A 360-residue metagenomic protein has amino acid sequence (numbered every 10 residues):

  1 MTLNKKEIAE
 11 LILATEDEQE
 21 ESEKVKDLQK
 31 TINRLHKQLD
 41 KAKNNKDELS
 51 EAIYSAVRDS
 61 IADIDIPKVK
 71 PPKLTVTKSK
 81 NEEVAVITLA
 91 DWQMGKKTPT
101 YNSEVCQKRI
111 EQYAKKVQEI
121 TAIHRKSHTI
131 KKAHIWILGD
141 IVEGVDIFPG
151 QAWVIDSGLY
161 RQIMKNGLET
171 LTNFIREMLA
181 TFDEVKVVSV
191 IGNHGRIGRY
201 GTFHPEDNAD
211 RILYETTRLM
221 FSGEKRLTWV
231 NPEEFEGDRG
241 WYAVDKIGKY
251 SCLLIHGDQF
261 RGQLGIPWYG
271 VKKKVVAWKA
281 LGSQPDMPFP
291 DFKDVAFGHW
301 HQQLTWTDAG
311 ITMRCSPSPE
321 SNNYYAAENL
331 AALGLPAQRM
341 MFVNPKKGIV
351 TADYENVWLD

Functional and structural regions predicted by a protein language model:
M1-S127, N344-P345: Basic, amphipathic N-terminal segments that precede the first structured/catalytic domain
P72-W92, S103-M220: Core catalytic region of metal-dependent phosphoesterases/phosphodiesterases, especially metallo-beta-lactamase-like
S79-N81, S127-I130, K246, P285-D291: Flexible, charged surface loops at secondary-structure boundaries
Q93-M94, V142-E143, H194-R196, Q259-F260 (+2 more regions): Short, solvent-exposed loop/turn segments at secondary-structure junctions
G95-P99, R199-Y200, Y324: A generic structural signal for short coil/turn motifs at secondary-structure boundaries
K97, D146, G198, G262 (+1 more regions): Conserved protein kinase catalytic core
L179, E206-G240, I247-V357: Conserved beta-sheet core of the metallophosphoesterase superfamily
